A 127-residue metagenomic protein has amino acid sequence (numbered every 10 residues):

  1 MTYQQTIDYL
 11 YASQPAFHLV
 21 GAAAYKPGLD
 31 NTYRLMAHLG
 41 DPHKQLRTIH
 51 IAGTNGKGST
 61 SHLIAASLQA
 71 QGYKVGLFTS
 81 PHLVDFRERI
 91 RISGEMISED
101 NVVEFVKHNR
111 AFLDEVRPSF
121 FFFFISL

Functional and structural regions predicted by a protein language model:
M1-G53, T60-H62, A66-Q71, F78: Short functional linear segments
A22-L29, R34-A37, D41-K44, A70-L127: ATP-dependent carboxylate-amine ligase catalytic core
K57-S61, V84-R87: Short active-site-adjacent helix-start/loop capping segments
